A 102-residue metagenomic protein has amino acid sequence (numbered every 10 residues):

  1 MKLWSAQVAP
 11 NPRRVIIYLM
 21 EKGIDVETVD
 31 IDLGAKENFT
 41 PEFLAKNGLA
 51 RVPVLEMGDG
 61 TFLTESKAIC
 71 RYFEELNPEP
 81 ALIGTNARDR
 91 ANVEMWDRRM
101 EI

Functional and structural regions predicted by a protein language model:
M1-I102: GST-like domain detector, emphasizing the conserved glutathione-binding G-site in the N-terminal thioredoxin-like
